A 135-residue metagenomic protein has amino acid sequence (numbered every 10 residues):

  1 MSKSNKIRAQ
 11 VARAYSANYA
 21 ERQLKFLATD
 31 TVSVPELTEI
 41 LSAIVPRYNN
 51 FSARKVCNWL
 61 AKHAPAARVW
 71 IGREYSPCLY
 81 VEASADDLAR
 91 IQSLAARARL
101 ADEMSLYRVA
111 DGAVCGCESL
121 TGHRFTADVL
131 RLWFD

Functional and structural regions predicted by a protein language model:
M1-R97: Long, contiguous N-terminal structural blocks used for assembly/anchoring
A98-D102: Short, low-complexity, polar/charged sequence segments that are solvent-exposed and flexible
E103-D135: Acidic, proline/glycine-rich low-complexity IDRs
